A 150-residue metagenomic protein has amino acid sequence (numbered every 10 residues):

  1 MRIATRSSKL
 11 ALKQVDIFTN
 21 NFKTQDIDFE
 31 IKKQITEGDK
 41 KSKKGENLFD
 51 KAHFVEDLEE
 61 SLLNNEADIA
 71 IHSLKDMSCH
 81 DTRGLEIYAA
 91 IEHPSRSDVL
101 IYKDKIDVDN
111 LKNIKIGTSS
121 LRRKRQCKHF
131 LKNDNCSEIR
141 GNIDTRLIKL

Functional and structural regions predicted by a protein language model:
M1-K149: Domain-level signature for soluble enzymes in the chorismate/prephenate branch of the shikimate pathway
